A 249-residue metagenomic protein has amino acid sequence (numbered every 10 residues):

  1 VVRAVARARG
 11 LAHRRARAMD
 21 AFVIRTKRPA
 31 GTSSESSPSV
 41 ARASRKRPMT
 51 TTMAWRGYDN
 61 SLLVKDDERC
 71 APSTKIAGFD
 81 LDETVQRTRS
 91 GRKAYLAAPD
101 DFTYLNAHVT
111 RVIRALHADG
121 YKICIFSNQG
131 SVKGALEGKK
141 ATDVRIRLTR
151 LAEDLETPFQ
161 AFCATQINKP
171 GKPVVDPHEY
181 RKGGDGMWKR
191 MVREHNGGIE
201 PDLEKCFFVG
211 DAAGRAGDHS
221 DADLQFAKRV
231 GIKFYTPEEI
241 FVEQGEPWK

Functional and structural regions predicted by a protein language model:
V1-A18: Short, Lys/Arg-enriched N-terminal segments with co-localized hydrophobic residues within the first ~10-30 amino acids
A18-K249: HAD-like aspartate-dependent phosphatase fold
